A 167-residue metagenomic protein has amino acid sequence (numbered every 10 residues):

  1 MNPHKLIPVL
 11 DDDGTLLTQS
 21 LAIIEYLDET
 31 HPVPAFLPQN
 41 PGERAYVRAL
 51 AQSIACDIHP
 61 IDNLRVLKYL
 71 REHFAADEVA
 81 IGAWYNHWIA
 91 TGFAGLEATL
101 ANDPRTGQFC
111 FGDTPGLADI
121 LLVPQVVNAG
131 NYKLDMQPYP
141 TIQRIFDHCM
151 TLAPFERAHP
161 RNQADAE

Functional and structural regions predicted by a protein language model:
M1-A80: GST-like domain detector, emphasizing the conserved glutathione-binding G-site in the N-terminal thioredoxin-like
T15, P41-G42, T114, T141 (+1 more regions): Short capping/connector residues at structural and topological boundaries
D28, Q125-V126, H159: Active-site-flanking alpha-helical
I54-T151: GST-like fold's C-terminal all-alpha helical module
N63-L64, H159-N162: Short coil/turn segments at secondary-structure boundaries
R71, Q163-E167: Carbohydrate-binding/catalytic loop surfaces
